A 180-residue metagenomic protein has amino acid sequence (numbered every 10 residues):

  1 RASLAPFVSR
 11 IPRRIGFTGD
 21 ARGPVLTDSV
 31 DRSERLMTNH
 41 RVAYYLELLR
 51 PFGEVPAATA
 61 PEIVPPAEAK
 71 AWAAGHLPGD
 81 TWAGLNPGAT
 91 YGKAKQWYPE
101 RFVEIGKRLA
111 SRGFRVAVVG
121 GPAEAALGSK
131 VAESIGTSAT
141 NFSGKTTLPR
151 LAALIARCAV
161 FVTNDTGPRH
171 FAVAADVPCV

Functional and structural regions predicted by a protein language model:
R1-V180: Catalytic machinery of carbohydrate-active enzymes, primarily nucleotide-sugar-dependent glycosyltransferases
